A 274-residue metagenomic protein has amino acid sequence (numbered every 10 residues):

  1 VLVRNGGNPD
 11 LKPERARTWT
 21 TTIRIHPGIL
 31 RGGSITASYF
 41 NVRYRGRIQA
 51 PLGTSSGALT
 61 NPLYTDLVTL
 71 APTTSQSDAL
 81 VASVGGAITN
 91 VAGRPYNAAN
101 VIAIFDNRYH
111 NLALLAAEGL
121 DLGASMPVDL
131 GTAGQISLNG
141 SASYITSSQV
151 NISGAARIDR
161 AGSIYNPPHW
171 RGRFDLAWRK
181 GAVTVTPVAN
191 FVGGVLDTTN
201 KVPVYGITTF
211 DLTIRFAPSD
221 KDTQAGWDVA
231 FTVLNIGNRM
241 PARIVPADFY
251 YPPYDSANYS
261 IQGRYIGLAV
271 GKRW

Functional and structural regions predicted by a protein language model:
V1-G6, G53-A117, A177, V188 (+1 more regions): Flexible glycine-rich, low-complexity coil/linker segments exposed to the extracellular/periplasmic environment
V1-I35, F105-L120, A257, I261-I266: Outer-membrane beta-barrel signature, preferentially recognizing the C-terminal barrel domain of Gram-negative
V1-N8, P62-T65, N100-Y109, N151-G162 (+3 more regions): Extracytoplasmic loops and strand-loop junctions of Gram-negative outer membrane beta-barrel proteins
T21, G33-A37, L122, I136-G140 (+5 more regions): Transmembrane beta-strands of outer-membrane beta-barrel proteins
I25-P27, M126-V128, W178-K180, A189 (+2 more regions): Residue-level signature of outer-membrane beta-barrel architecture
G28-S34, A113-L115, D129-L138, I152 (+1 more regions): Short loop/turn motifs that connect adjacent beta-strands in outer-membrane beta-barrel proteins
R43-R45, T146-S147, N190-L196, F216-W274: C-terminal beta-signal and adjacent terminal beta-strands/loops of Gram-negative outer-membrane beta-barrel proteins
L138-D222, G237, P246: C-terminal beta-barrel architecture of Gram-negative outer-membrane proteins
